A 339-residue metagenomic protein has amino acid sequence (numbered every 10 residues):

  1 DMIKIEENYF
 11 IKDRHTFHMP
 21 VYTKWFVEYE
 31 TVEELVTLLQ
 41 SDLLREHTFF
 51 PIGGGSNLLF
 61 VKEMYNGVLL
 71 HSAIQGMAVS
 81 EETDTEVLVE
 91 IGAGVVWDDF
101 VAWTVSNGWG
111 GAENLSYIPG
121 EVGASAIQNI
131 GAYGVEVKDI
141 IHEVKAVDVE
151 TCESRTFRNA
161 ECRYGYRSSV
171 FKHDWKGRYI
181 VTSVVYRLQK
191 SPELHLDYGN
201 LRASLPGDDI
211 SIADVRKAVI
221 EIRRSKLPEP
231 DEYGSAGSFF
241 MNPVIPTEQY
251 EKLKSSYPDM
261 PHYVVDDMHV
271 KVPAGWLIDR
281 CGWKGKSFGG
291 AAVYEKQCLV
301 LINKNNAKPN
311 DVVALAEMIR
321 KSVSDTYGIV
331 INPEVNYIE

Functional and structural regions predicted by a protein language model:
I3-E150: Anion-binding (especially nucleotide phosphate/pyrophosphate-binding) glycine-rich loop and adjoining beta-alpha core
E6-E7, D13-T16, S154-N310, T326-E339: Phosphate/pyrophosphate- and phosphate-bearing ligand-binding catalytic cores of soluble enzymes
T31, G55, G120, C152 (+4 more regions): Residue-level signal for inorganic ion chemistry
L38-D42, L201, L315-I319: Short amphipathic alpha-helices in soluble, non-transmembrane regions that often serve as interface/regulatory elements
L44-T48, R320-Y327: A common structural junction motif
W109, P309-V312: Beta-rich strand-turn-strand
